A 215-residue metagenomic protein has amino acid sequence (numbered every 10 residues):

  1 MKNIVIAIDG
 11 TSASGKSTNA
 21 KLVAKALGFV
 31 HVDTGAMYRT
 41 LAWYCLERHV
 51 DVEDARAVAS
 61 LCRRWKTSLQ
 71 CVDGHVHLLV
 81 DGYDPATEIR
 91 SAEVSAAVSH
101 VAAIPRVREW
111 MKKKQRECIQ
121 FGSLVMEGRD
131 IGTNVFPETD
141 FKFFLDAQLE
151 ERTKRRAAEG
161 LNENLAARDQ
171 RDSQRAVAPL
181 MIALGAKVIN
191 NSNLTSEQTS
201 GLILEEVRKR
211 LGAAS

Functional and structural regions predicted by a protein language model:
I8: Hydrophobic anchor at the beta1->P-loop junction of P-loop NTPases
A13: Walker A (P-loop) phosphate-binding loop of P-loop NTPases
K16: Conserved lysine of the Walker
N19: Hydrophobic positions on the alpha1 helix immediately C-terminal to the Walker A/P-loop
K25-S91: N-terminal phosphate/diphosphate-binding loop that engages ATP/GTP or pyrophosphate donors across diverse enzyme folds
G35, G82, M111, V125 (+1 more regions): Residue-level signal for inorganic ion chemistry
Q70, Q115-G122, R129-E138, A158-E205: Small-molecule kinase domains that catalyze NTP-dependent phosphoryl transfer to phosphate-bearing small molecules
A86-A158: ATP-dependent NMP and nucleoside kinases share a basic, alpha-helical "lid"
